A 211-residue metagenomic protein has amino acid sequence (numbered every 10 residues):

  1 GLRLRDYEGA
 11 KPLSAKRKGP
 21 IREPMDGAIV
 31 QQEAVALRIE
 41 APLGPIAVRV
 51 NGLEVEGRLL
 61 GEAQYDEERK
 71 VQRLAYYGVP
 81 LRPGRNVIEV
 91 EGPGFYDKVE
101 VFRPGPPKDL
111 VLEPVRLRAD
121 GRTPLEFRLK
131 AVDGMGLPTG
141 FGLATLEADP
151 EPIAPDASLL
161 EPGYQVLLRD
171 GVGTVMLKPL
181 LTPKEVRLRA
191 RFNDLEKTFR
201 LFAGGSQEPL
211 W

Functional and structural regions predicted by a protein language model:
G1-W211: The feature marks long extracellular or luminal low-complexity segments
